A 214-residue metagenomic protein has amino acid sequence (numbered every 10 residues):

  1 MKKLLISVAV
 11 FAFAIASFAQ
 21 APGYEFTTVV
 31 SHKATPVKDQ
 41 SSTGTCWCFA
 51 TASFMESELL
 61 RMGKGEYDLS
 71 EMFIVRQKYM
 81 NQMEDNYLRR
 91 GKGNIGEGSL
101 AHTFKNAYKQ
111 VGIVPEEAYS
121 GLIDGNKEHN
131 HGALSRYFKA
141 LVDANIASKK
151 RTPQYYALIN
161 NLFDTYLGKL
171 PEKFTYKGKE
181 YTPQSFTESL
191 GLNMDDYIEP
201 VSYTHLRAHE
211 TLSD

Functional and structural regions predicted by a protein language model:
M1-A21: Bacterial Sec-dependent N-terminal signal peptides
F26-N86, S99-F174, P200: Active-site nucleophile-adjacent alpha helix/oxyanion-hole segment immediately C-terminal to the catalytic cysteine
G96: Residue-level hotspots at or immediately adjacent to binding/recognition sites across diverse folds
G178-L206: Structured, charged N-terminal subsegments at the starts of enzyme catalytic cores and at intra-chain domain/subunit
H205, E210-D214: Single conserved hydrophobic/aromatic residue that forms the stacking wall/gate of nucleotide- or nucleobase-binding
